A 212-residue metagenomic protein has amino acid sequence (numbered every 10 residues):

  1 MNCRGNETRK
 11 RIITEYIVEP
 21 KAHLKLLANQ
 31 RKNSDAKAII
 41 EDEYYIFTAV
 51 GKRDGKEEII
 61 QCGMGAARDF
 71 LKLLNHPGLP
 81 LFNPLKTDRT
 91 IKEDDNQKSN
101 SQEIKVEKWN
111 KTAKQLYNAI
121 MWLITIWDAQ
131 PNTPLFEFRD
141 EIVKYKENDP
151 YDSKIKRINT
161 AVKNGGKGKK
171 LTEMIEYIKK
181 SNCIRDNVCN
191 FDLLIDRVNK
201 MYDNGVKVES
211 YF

Functional and structural regions predicted by a protein language model:
M1-F212: Extended, alpha-helix-rich binding/interface surfaces that flank or overlap catalytic cores and mediate recognition
